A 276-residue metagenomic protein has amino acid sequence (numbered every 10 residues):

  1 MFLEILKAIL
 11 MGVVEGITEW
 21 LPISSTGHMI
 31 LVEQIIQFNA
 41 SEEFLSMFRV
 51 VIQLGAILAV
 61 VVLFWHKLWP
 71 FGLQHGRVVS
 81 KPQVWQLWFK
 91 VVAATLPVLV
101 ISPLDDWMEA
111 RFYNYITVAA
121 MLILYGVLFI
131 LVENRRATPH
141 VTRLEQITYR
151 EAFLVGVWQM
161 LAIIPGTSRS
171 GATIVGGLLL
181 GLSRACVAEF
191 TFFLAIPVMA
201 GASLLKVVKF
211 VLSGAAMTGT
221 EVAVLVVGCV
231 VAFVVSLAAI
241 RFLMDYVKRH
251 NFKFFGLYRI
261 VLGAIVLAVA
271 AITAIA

Functional and structural regions predicted by a protein language model:
M1-A276: Multi-pass membrane proteins that catalyze or facilitate reactions on polyprenyl-/lipid-phosphate substrates and their
